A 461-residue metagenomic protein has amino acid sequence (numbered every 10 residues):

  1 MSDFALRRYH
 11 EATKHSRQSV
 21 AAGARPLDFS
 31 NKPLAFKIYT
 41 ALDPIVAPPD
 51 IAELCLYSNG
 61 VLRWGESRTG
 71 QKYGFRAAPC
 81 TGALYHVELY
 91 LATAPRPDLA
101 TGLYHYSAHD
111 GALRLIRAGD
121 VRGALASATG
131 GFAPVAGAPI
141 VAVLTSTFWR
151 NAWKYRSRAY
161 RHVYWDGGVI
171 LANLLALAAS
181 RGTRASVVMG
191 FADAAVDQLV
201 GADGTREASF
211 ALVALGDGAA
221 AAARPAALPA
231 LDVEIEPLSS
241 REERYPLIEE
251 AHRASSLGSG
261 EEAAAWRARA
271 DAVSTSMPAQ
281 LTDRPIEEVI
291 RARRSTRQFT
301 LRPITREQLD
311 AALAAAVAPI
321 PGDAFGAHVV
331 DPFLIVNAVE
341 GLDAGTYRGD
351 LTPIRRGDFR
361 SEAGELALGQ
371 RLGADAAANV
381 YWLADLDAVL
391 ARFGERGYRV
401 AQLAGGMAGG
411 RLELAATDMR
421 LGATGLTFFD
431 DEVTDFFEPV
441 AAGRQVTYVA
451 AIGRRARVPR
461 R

Functional and structural regions predicted by a protein language model:
M1-R411, D418-M419, A423-R461: N-terminal accessory segments that position/regulate proteins before the catalytic core
